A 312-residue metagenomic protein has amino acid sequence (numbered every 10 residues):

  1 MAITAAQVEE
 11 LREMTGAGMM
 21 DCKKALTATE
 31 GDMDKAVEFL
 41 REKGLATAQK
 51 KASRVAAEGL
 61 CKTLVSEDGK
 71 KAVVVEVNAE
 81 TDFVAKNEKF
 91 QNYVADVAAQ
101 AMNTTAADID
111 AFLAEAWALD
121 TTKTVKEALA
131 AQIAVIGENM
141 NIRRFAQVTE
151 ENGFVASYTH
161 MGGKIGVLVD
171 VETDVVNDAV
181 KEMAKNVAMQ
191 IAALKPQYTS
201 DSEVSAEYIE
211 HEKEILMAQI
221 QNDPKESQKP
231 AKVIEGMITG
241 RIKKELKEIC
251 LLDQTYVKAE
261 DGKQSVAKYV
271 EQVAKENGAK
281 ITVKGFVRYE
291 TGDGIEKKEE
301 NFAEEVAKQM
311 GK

Functional and structural regions predicted by a protein language model:
A2-K312: N-terminal assembly/interaction segments in proteins that build large macromolecular machines
